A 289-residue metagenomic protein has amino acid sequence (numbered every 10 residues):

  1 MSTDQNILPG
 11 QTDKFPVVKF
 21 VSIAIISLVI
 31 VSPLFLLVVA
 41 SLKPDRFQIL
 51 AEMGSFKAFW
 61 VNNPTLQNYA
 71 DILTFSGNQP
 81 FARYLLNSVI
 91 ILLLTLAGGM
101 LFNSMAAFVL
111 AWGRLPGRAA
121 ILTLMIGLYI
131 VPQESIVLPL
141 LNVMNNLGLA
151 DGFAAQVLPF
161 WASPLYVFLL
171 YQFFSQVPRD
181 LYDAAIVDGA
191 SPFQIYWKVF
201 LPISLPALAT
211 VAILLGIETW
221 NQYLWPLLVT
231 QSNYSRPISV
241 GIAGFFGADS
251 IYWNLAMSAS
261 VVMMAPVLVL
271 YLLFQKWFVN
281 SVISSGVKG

Functional and structural regions predicted by a protein language model:
M1-Q5: Short, intrinsically disordered terminal tails adjacent to the first/last structured region
I7-Q11, F15-G289: A structural signal for multi-pass alpha-helical bundles of membrane permease subunits that mediate small-molecule
